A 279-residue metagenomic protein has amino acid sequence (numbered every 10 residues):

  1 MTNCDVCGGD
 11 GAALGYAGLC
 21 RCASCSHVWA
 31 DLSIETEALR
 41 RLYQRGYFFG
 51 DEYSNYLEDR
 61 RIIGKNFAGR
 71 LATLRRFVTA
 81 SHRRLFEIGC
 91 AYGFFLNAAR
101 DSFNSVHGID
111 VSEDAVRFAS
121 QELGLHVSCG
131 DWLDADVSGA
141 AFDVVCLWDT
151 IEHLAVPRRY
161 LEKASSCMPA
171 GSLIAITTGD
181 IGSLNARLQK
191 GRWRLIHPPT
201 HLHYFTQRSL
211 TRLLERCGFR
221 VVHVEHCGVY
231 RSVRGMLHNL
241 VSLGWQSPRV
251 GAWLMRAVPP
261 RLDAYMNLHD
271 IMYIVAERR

Functional and structural regions predicted by a protein language model:
M1-W148, R158-L161, H226-C227, H238-N239 (+3 more regions): Conserved N-terminal segment of class I S-adenosyl-L-methionine
V6-G11, Q207-E225: A SAM-dependent methyltransferase catalytic signature shared across enzymes that methylate proteins
W148-A155, T200: Short catalytic micro-motifs in class I SAM-dependent methyltransferases
A155-R159, A186: Short N-terminal helix/helix-N-cap motif within the alpha/beta-hydrolase-1
R158-L173: A short glycine-rich, Lys/Arg-flanked "PGG" loop and its adjoining helix->strand segment in the class I
I176-H203, R208-L214, M236-V241: Short, glycine-/aromatic-enriched active-site segment of Class I SAM-dependent methyltransferases
G179-D180, E225-Y230: Short, solvent-exposed turn/loop segments enriched in Gly/Ser/Thr/Pro and often Arg
K190-W193, R231-E277: Membrane-proximal basic amphipathic "stem/tether" segments
